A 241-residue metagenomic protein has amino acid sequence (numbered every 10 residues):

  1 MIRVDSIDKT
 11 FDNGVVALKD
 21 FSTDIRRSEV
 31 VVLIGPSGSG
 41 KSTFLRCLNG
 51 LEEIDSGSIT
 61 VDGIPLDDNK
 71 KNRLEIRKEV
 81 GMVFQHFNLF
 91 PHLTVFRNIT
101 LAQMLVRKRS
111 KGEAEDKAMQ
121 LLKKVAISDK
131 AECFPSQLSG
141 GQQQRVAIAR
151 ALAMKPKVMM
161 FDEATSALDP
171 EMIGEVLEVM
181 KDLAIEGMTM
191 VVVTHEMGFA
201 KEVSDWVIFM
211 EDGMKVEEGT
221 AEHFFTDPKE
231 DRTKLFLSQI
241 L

Functional and structural regions predicted by a protein language model:
M1-A221: ABC family nucleotide-binding domain
E211, V216-E218, E222-L241: C-terminal boundary and immediately downstream tail of ABC-type ATPase nucleotide-binding domains
